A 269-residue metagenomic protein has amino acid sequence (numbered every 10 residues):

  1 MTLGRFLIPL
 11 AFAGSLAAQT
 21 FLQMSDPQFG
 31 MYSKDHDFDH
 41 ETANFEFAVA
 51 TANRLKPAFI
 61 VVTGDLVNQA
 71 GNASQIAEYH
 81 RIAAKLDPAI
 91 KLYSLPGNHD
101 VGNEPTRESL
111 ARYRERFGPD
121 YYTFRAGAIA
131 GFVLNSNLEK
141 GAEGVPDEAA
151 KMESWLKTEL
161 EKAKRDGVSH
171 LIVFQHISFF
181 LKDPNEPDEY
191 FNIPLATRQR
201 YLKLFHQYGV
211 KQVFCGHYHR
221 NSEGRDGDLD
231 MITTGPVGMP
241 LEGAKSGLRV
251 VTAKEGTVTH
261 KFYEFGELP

Functional and structural regions predicted by a protein language model:
M1-P9: Sec-dependent signal peptide recognition, specifically the positively charged N-region followed immediately by
A17-A77: N-terminal active-site segment of His-dependent metallophosphoesterases
D26, G64-D65, G97-N98, H176 (+1 more regions): Active-site glycine-centered loops adjacent to acidic/histidine catalytic or metal-binding residues that shape
N72-S169, F191, A196-Q212, S222-K261: Extended active-site neighborhood of metal-dependent phosphoesterases/phosphodiesterases
A163-D183: Short acidic, glycine-rich surface-loop motifs adjacent to enzyme active sites
I172-F179, K211-N221: Histidine-centered catalytic micro-motifs
K261-P269: Short, solvent-exposed aromatic-acidic interface loops
